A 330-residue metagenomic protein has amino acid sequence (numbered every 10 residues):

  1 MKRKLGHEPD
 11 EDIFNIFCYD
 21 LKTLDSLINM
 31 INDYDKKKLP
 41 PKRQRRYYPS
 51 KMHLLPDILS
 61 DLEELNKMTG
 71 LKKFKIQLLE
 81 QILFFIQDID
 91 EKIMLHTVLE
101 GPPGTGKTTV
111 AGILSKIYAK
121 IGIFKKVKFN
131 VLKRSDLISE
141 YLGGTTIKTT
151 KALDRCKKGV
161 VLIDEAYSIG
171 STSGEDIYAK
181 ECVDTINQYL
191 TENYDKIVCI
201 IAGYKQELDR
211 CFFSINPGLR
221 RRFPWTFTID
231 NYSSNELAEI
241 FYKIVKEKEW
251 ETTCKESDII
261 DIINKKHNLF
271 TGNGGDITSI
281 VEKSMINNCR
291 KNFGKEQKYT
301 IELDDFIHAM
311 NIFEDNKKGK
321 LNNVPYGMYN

Functional and structural regions predicted by a protein language model:
M1-H53, I93, Y194, V198 (+6 more regions): N-terminal accessory segments that target, anchor, or regulate ATP-driven/P-loop NTPase machines and associated
P56-T97: Pre-Walker A (pre-P-loop) alpha-helix and adjacent loop at the N terminus of AAA/AAA+ ATPase modules, a conserved
I93-K128, K151-D154: Walker A/P-loop
G112, Y167-G174, V183-A238, E247: Canonical AAA+ ATPase core
I121-K126, E207, C211-S214, R220 (+2 more regions): Conserved C-terminal "switch" segment of AAA+ ATPases
K126-C156: Short glycine-rich substrate-engagement loop in P-loop NTPases that contacts/grips substrate
C156-Y178: Conserved P-loop NTPase "ATPase switch" module shared by AAA+ and STAND
K291-N330: C-terminal engagement/docking regions of AAA+ P-loop ATPases
